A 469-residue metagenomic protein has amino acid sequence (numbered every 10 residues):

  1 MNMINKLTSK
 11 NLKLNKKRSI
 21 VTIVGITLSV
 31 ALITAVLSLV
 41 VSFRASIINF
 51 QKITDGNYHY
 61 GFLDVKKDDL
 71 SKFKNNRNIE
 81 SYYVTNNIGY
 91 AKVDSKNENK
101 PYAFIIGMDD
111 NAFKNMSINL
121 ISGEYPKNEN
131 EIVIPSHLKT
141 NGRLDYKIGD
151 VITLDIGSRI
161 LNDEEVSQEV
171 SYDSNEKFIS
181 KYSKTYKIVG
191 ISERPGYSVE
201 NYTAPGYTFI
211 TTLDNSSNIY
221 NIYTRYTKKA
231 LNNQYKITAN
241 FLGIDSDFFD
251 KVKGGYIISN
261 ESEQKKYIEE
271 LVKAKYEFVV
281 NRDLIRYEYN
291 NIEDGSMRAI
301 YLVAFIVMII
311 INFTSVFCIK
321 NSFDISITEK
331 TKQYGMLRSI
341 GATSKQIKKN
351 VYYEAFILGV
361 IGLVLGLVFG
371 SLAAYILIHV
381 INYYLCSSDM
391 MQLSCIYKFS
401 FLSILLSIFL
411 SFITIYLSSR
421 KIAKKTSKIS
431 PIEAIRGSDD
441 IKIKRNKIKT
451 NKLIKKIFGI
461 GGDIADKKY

Functional and structural regions predicted by a protein language model:
M1-A31, R44, Y352, R445-Y469: N-terminal Sec/SRP start-transfer signal
N2-M3, K425-N446: Short cytosolic juxtamembrane segments of multi-pass membrane proteins
K6, K10-L14, I48-K52, M336-S339 (+3 more regions): Short amphipathic alpha-helical coupling elements at transmembrane boundaries
V41, A45-Y289: Basic-flanked hydrophobic alpha-helices used for secretion and membrane insertion
V41, K320-S326, K332, F356-M391 (+1 more regions): Small-residue-rich transmembrane alpha-helices
N201, L377-I396, R436-I454: Short, flexible helix-coil linker/hinge segments at the edges of structured domains or between repeats
D294-I311, L402: N-terminal membrane-entry
